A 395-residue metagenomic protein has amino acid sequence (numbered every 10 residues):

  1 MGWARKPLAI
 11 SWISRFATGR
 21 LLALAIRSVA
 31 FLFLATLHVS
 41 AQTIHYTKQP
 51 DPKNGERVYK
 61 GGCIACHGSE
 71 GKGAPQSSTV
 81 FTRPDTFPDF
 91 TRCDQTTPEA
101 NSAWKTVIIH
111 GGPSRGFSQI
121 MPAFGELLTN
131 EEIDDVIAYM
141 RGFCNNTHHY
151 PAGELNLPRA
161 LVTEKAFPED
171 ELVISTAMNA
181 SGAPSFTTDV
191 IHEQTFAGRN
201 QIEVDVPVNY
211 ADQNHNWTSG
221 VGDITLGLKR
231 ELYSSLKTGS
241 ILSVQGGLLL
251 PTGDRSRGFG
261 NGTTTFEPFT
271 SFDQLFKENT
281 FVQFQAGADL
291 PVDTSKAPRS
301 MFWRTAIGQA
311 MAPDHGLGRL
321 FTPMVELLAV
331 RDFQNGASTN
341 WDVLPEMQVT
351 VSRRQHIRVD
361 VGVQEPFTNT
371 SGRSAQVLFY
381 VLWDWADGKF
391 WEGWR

Functional and structural regions predicted by a protein language model:
R20-L37: Bacterial N-terminal signal peptides
A41-K60: Electrostatic cytochrome c docking/interface patches
Q42, G61, E131-L157: N-terminal periplasmic/intermembrane-space "pro-region" immediately following the signal or transit peptide
G55-E70, M121, V136-M140: The canonical Cys-X-X-Cys-His
E70, Q76-S78: Conserved catalytic-core motifs of eukaryotic protein kinase domains, centered on the activation segment
T79-R141: Extracytoplasmic electron-transfer domains, predominantly the class I c-type cytochrome c fold
E131, T147-R395: Transmembrane beta-barrel domains of Gram-negative outer membranes and organellar outer membranes
